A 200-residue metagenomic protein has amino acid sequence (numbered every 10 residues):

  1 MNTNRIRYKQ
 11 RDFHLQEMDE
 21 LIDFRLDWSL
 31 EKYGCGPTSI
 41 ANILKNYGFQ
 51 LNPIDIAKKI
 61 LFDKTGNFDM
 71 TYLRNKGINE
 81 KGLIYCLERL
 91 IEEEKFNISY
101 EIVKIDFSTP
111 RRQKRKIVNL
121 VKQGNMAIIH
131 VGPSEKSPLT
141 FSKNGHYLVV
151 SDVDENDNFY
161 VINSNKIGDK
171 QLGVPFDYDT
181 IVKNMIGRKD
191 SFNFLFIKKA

Functional and structural regions predicted by a protein language model:
M1-E80, F141, E155: Active-site-adjacent structural segments surrounding the nucleophilic cysteine of cysteine proteases and isopeptidases
M1-T3, D12, W28, K32 (+4 more regions): Noncatalytic regulatory segments and standalone regulatory/sensor domains
P37-L44, I84, K114, V118 (+2 more regions): Extracytoplasmic/secreted envelope proteins and their assembly/folding machinery, especially bacterial periplasmic
I43, E135, I167: Surface-exposed, flexible loop/turn segments at secondary-structure boundaries
K59-D69, K95-R111: Catalytic cysteine-centered active-site loop
F62, L90, V182-K183: Non-catalytic, solvent-exposed segments at the cell envelope interface
I78-I102: Mid-length scaffold segments of soluble, non-membrane domains
F107-I162, K199: Active-site-adjacent substructure of cysteine-protease-like catalytic cores
